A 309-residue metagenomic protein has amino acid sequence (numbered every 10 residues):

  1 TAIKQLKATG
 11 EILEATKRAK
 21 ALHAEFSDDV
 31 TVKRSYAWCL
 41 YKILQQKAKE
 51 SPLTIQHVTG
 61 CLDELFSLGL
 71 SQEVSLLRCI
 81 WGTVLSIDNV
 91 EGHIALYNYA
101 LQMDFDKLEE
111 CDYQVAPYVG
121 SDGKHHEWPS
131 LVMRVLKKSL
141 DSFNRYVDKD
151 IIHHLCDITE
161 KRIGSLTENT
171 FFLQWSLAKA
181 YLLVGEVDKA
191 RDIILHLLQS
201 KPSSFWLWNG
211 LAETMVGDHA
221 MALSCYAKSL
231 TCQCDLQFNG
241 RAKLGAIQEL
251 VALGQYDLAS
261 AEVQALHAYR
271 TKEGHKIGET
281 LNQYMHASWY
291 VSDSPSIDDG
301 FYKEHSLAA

Functional and structural regions predicted by a protein language model:
T1-K4, D28-K47, G69-N98, Q102-Y146 (+5 more regions): Amphipathic alpha-helical repeat scaffolds of TPR domains
T1-L13: N-terminal leader/linker segments that initiate helical-solenoid repeat arrays
T9, I43, I87, Y146 (+3 more regions): Structural motif corresponding to the intra-repeat A-B loop/turn of tetratricopeptide repeats
E14-L22, K49-L68, G92-F105, D148-I163 (+4 more regions): Alpha-helical repeat scaffolds
A24-D29, L68, G164-N169, Q199-S204 (+3 more regions): Short coil/turn segments at helix-helix junctions and helix-capping linkers within large alpha-helical proteins
L140, N144, I163-G164, N169-C234: Alpha-helical adaptor scaffolds
S224-A227, D235-T280: Extended alpha-helical scaffolding segments
K272-A309: Charged, low-complexity interaction regions that mediate assembly/partner binding in large macromolecular machines
